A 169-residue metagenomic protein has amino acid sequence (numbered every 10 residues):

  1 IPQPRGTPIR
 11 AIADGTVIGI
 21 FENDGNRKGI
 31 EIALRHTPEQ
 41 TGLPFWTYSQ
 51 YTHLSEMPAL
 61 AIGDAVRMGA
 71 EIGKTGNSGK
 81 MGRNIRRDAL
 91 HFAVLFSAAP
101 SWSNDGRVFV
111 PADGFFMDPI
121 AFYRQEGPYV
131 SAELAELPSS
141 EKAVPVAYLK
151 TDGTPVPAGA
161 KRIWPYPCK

Functional and structural regions predicted by a protein language model:
I1, G15, G69, F92 (+1 more regions): Terminal peptide-recognition signature
P2-P4, Y51, E56-L60: Short alpha-helix capping/helix-loop boundary micro-motifs
P8-G19, A59-T75: Short, well-structured beta-strand-loop connectors
A11-E56, I85-H91: Zn2+-dependent peptidoglycan hydrolase active-site motif and core
I20-F21, L54, T75-S78, S97: Residue-level recognition of beta-strand microenvironments
T37-Q40, Y48-T52, I62-G73, D88 (+1 more regions): Glycine- and acidic-residue-rich phosphate-binding/metal-coordinating active-site segment common to enzymes that handle
D64, I85-K169: Acidic, glycine-rich catalytic/binding loops that coordinate metals and/or anionic ligands
T75-A89: Active-site loop architecture of trypsin-fold serine endopeptidases
